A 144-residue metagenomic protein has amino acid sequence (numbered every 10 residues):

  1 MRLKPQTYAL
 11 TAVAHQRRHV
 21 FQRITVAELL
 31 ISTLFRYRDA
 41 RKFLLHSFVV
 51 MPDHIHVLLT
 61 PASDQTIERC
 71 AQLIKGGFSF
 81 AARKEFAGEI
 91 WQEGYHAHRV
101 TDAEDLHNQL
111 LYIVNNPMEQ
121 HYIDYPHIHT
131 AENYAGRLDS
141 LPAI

Functional and structural regions predicted by a protein language model:
M1-I144: Short catalytic/metal-binding and nucleic-acid-binding patches
